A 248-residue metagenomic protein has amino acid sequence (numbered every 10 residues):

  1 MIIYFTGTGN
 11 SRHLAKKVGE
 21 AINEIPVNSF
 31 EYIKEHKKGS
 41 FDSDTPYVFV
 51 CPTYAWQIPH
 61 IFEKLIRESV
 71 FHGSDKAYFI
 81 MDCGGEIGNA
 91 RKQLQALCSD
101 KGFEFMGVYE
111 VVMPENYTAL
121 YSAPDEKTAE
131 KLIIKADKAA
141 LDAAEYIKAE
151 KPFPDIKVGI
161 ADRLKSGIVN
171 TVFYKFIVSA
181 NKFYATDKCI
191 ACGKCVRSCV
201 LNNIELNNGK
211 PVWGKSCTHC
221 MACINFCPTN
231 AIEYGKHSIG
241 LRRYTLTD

Functional and structural regions predicted by a protein language model:
I2, T6-I33, K37-C51, A55-V172 (+2 more regions): FMN-binding flavodoxin-like domain, especially the glycine-rich phosphate-binding loop
L94, S122-P124, F173-A185, H219-C220: Repeat-unit-sized solenoid/scaffold elements
G159-A191, R197: A mid-sequence, solvent-exposed acidic-amphipathic segment
Y184-A185, I190-V212, S216-T218, A222-I239: Iron-sulfur cluster-binding cysteine motifs and their immediate structural context in ferredoxin-like electron-transfer
T247-D248: Short, intrinsically disordered terminal segments enriched in charged and Pro/Gly residues
